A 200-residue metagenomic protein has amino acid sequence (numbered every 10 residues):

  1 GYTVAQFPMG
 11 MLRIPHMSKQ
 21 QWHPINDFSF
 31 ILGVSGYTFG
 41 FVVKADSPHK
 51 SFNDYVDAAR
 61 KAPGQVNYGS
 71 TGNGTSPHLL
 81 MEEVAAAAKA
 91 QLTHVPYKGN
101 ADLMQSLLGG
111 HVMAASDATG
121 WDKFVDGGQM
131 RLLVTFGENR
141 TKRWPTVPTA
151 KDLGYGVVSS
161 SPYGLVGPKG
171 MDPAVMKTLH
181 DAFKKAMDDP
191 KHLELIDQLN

Functional and structural regions predicted by a protein language model:
G1-N200: Conserved, function-defining micro-sites of small-solute handling proteins
